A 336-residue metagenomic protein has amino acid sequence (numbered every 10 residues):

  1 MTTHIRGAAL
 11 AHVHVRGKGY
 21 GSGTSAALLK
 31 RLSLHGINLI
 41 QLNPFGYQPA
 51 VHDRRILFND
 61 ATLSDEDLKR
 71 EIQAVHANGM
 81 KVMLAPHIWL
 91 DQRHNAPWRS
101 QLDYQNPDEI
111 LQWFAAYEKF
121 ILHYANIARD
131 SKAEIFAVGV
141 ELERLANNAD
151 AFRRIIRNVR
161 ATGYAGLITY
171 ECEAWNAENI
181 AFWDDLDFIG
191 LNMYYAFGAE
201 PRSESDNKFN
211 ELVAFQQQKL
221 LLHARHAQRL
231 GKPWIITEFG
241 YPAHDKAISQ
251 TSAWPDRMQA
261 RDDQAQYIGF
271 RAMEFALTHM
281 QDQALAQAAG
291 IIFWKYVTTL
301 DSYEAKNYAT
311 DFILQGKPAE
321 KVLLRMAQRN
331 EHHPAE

Functional and structural regions predicted by a protein language model:
M1-L39, Q73-A77, K81: N-terminal carbohydrate-binding accessory modules
T2, G19-Y20, S252-M258, A265-F270 (+1 more regions): Aromatic-rich peripheral "rim/lid" segments of glycoside hydrolase catalytic domains that contact and position glycan
H12-G19, D53-D65, D103-A116, G139-A146 (+2 more regions): The substrate-binding groove and active-site-proximal loops of carbohydrate-active enzymes, especially glycoside
G17-S33, F114-I127, E173-F182, Y267-H279: Short, acidic/polar
H35-R54, D67-L145, K246, Y296-T299: Substrate-binding cleft and catalytic face of glycoside hydrolase catalytic domains, especially the flexible beta-alpha
N59-D60, D91-L111, L186, L191 (+2 more regions): Aromatic- and acidic-residue-enriched segments that line the glycan-binding/catalytic groove of carbohydrate-active
S64-D65, R70, N78, A85 (+5 more regions): Glycoside hydrolase catalytic-domain groove-lining segments
M83-D91, A137-N147, I155-E178, G231-F239 (+1 more regions): Aromatic-lined carbohydrate-recognition surfaces of secreted/lumenal glycan-active proteins
